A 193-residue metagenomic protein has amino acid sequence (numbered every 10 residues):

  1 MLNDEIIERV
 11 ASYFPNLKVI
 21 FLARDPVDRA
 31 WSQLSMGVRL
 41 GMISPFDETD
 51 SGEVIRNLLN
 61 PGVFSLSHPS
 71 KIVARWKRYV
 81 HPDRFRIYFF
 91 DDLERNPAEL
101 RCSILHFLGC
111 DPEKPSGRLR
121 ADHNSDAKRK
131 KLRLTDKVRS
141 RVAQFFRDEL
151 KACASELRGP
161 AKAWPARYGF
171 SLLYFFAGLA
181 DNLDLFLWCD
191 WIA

Functional and structural regions predicted by a protein language model:
M1-F46, N60-R95, E99, D148 (+2 more regions): PAPS-dependent sulfotransferase catalytic domain
N16, A74-A152, G159-Y174: The conserved 3'-phosphoadenosine-5'-phosphosulfate
V38-G41, I104-L105, A180-N182: Short alpha-helix boundary/capping motifs
I43, G109-C110, F186: Short, intrinsically disordered/low-complexity patches at protein termini and at juxtamembrane boundaries
F46-G52: Short, charged, amphipathic alpha-helices and their helix-cap/turn boundaries
T49, A121, D148, S155 (+2 more regions): Intrinsic disorder/low-complexity signal
G52-F64, R129, D136-V138: Surface-exposed cleft-lining segments at the edges of enzyme active sites
L157-A193: Long, positively charged, glycine-interspersed low-complexity recognition regions
